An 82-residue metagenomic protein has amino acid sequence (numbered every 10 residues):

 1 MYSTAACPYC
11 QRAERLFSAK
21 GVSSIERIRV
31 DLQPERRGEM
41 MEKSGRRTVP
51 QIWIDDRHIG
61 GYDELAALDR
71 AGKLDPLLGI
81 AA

Functional and structural regions predicted by a protein language model:
M1-A5, L77-A82: Mobile, glycine- and charge-enriched loop segments and immediately flanking short secondary-structure elements within
M1-I25: Local sequence-structure signature of Cys/Sec-based thiol-disulfide redox active-site neighborhoods
P8-Y9, E35, G60: Short alpha-helical
S23-R37: Thiol-based oxidoreductase modules, predominantly thioredoxin-like and allied folds used for disulfide exchange
E42-T48: Thiol/disulfide oxidoreductase modules built on the thioredoxin-like
I54-A81: Non-catalytic, surface beta->alpha helical segment in thiol-disulfide oxidoreductase systems
